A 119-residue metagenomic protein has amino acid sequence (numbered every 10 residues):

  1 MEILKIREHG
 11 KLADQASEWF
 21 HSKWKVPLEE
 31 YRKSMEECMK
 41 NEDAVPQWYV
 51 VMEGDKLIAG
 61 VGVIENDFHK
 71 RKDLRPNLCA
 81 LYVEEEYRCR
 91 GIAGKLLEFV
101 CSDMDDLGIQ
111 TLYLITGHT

Functional and structural regions predicted by a protein language model:
M1-A16: A short beta-loop-alpha structural element at the N-terminal edge of CoA-dependent acyl/N-acetyltransferase catalytic
Q15-W19, S34, K95, F99: Alpha-helical elements of Rossmann-like donor-binding domains used by nucleotide-donor carbohydrate transfer enzymes
K25-V50, G62: Active-site rim helix/loop that mediates acceptor-substrate recognition in acyltransferases
V50, K56-N66, N77, Y82: Conserved beta-strand in the GNAT
N66-F68, V83-E86, T119: Short coil/turn motifs at secondary-structure junctions
F68-L74, R90: Helix-adjacent hinge/juxtasegments
A80-V83, C89-S102: Conserved acetyl-CoA-binding loop-helix of GNAT-fold acetyltransferases
M104-G117: Conserved GNAT acetyl-CoA-binding A-motif
